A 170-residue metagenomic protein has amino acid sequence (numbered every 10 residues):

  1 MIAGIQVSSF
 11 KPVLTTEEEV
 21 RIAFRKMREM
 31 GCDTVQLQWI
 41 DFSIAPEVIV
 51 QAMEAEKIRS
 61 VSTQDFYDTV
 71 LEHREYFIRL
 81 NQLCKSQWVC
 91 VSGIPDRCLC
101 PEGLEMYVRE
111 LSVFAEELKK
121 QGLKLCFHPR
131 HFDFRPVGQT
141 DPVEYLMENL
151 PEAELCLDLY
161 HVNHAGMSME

Functional and structural regions predicted by a protein language model:
M1-S86: N-terminal pre-domain/capping segments
I5-V7, S62, V89-G93, K124-P129 (+1 more regions): Short beta-strands and strand-loop turn motifs
S9-K11, W39-D41, F66-T69, G93-R97 (+3 more regions): Active-site-proximal loop/turn and secondary-structure-junction residues that shape catalytic pockets, frequently
E18-I22, R74-E75, G103-S112, G138-E144 (+1 more regions): Charged helix-capping and loop-helix junction motifs
E29-M30, C84, F114-L123, N149-E152: A structural motif corresponding to the C-terminal end of an alpha-helix and its immediate exit/capping segment
V35, K120-E170: Acidic/histidine-rich catalytic cores of soluble enzymes
I49-F66, L111-L118, E144-P151: Alpha-helix-loop-beta-strand connector modules within alpha/beta enzyme cores
V70-L111: Glycine/small-residue-rich loop that forms an oxyanion/phosphate-binding "nest" at active or ligand-binding sites
